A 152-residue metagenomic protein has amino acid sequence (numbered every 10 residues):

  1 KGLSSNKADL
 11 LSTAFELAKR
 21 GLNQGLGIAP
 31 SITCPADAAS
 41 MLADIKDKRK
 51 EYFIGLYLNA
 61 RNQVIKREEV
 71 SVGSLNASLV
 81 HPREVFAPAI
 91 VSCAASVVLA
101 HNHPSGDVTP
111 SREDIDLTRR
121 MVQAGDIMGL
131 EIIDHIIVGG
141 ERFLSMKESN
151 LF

Functional and structural regions predicted by a protein language model:
K7-A18: Structured, non-catalytic alpha/beta "coupling" segments that mediate domain-domain communication and provide generic
A18, L22-L42: Long, charged amphipathic helices and adjacent flexible linkers at domain junctions
A39-S92, S96: Histidine/lysine/aspartate-rich catalytic loop segments that bind and position anionic ligands
V72, R119-F152: Divalent-metal-activated hydrolytic enzyme cores
H81-P82, R112-R120: Charged helix-capping and loop-helix junction motifs
A95-S105: Short acidic, glycine-rich surface-loop motifs adjacent to enzyme active sites
